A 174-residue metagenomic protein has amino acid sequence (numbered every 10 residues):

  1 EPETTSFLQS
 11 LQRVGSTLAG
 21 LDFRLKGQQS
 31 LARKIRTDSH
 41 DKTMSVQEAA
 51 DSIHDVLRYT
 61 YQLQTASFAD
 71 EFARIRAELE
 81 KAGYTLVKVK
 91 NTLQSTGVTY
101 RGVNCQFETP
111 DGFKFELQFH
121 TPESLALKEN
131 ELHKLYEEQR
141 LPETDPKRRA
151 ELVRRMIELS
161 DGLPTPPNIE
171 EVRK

Functional and structural regions predicted by a protein language model:
E1-K42: Intrinsically disordered, low-complexity polar/charged tails and linkers
T43-K174: Long beta-strand-rich cores associated with HINT superfamily self-processing modules
